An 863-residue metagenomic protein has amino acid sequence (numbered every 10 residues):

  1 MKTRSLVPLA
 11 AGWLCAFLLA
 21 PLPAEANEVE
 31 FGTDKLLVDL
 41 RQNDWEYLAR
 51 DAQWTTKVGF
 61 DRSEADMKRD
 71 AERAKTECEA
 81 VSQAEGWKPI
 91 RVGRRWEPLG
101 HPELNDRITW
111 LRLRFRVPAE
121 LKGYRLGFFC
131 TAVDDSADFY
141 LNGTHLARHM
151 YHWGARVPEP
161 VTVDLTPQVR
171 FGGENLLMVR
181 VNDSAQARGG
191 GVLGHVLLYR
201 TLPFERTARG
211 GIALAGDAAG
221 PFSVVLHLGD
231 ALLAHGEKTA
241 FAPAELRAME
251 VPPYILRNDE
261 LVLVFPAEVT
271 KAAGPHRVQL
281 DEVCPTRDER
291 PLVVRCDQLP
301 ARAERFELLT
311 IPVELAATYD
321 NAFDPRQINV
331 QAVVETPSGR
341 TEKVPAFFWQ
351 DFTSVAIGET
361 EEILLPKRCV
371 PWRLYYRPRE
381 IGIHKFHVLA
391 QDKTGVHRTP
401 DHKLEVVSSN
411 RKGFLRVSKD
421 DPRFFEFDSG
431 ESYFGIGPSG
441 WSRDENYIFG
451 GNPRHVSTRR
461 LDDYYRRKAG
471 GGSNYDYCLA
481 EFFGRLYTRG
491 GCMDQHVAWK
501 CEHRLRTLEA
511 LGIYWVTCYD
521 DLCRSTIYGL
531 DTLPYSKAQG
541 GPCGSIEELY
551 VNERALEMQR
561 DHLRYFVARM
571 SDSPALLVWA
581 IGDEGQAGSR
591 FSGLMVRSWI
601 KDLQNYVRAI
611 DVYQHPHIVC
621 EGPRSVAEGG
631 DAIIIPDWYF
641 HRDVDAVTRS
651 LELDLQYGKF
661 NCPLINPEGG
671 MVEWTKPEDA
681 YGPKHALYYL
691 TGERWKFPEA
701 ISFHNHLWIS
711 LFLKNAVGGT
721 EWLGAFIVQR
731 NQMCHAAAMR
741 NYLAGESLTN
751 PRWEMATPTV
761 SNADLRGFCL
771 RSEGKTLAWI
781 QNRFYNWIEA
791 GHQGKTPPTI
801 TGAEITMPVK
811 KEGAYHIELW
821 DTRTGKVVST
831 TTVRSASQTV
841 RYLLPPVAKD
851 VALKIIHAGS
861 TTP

Functional and structural regions predicted by a protein language model:
F31-T33, L37-D44, A49-K75, Y151-H152 (+1 more regions): An acidic-aromatic loop/edge-strand motif
L36-D39, G123-R125, L198-G211, T286-V293 (+1 more regions): Low-complexity, Pro/Ser/Thr- and charge-rich linker/hinge segments at domain boundaries
W87, F115, A119-L146, L177-V179: Aromatic-lined ligand-binding clefts that engage carbohydrates, nucleic acids, or primary amines
D138-G194, A219, V225-D259, V264-A272: Beta-strand-rich ligand-recognition modules
G172-E174, E342, F347-P422: Extended acidic/polar, glycine-enriched regions that form or flank non-catalytic beta-rich accessory modules
E289-V293, A301, T318-D320, P663 (+4 more regions): Aromatic- and carboxylate-lined catalytic core of secreted/periplasmic carbohydrate-active enzymes
N329, Q391-G395, V407-D645, F660: Active-site mouth of glycoside hydrolases
D561, G582-N731, H735, P798-I800: Extracellular glycoside hydrolase catalytic/binding regions
